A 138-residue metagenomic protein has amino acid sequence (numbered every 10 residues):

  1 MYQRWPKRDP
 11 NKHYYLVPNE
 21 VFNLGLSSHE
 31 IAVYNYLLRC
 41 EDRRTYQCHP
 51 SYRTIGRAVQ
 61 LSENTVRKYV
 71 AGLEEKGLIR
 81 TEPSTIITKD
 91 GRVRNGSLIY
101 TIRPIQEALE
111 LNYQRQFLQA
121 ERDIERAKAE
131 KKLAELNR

Functional and structural regions predicted by a protein language model:
M1-R138: Electropositive, intrinsically flexible nucleic-acid-contacting patches
